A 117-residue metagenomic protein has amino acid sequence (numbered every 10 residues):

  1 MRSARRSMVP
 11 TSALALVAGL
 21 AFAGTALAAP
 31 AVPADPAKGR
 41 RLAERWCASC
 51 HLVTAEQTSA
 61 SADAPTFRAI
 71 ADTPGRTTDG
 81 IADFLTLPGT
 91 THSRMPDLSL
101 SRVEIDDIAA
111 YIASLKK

Functional and structural regions predicted by a protein language model:
R2-A15: Bacterial N-terminal signal peptides that target proteins for export
A15-L16, A21, A26: Cleavable N-terminal signal peptides
G24-L42: Electrostatic cytochrome c docking/interface patches
G39, E44-V53, I108: The canonical Cys-X-X-Cys-His
E56-Q57, R76: Short, non-ligating residues that shape and space the ligands of small metal-coordination modules and catalytic
S59-A64: Short cysteine/histidine-rich zinc-coordinating motifs and their immediately flanking basic loops
T66-A113: Extracytoplasmic electron-transfer domains, predominantly the class I c-type cytochrome c fold
K116-K117: Short, solvent-exposed mixed-charge patches
